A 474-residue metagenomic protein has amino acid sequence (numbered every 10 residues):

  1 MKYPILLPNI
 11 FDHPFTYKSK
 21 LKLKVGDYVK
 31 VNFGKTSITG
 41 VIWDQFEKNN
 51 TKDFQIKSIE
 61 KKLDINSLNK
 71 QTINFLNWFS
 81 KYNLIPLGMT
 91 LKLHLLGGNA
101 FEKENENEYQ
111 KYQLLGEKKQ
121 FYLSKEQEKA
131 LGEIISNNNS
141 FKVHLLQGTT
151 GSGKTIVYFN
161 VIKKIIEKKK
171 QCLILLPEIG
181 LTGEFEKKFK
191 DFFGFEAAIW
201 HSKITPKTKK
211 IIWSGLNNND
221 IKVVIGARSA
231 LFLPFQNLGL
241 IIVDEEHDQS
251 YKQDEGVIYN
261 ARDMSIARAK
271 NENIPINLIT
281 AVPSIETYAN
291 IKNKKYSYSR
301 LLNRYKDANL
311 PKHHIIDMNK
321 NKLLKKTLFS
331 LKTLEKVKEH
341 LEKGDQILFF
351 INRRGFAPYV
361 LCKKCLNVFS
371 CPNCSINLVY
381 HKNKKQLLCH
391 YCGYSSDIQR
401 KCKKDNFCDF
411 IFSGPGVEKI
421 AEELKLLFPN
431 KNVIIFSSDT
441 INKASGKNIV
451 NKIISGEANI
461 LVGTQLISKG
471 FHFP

Functional and structural regions predicted by a protein language model:
M1-V143: Terminal, basic amphipathic appendages of nucleotide-handling enzymes
S140-K222, G226-P474: Inter-lobe coupling/hinge segments of SF2-like helicase ATPases
